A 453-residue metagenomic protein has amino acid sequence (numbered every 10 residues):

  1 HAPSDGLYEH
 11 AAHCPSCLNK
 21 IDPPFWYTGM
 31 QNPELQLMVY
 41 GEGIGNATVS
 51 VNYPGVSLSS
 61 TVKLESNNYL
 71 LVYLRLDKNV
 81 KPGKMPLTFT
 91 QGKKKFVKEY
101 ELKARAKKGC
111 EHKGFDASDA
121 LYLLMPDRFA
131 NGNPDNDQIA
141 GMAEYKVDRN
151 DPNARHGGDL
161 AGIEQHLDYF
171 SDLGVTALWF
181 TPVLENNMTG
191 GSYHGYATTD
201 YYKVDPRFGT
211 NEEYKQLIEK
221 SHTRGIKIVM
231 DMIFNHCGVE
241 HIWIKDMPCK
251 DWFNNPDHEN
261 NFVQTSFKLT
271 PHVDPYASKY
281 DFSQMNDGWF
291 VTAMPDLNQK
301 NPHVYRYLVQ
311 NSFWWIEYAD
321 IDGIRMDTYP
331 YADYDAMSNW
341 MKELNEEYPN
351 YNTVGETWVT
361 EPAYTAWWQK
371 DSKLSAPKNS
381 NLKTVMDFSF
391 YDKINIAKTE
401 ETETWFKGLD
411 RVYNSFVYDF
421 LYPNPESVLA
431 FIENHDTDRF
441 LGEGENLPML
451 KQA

Functional and structural regions predicted by a protein language model:
L7-N46, L102-K107, H112: Beta-strand/beta-sandwich contexts
Q31-K93: Immunoglobulin-like IPT/TIG beta-sandwich domains and homologous Ig-like subdomains
G92-K227, I242: N-terminal structural segment of carbohydrate-active enzymes
H112, A120, I139, L167 (+2 more regions): Core domains of carbohydrate- and sulfate-ester-processing enzymes
A120-Y122, L178-F180, I228-M230, I324 (+2 more regions): Hydrophobic faces of well-ordered beta-strands that scaffold small-molecule active sites in alpha/beta enzyme cores
Q138-M142, M188-D200, F234-D281, K342 (+2 more regions): Aromatic- and acidic-residue-enriched segments that line the glycan-binding/catalytic groove of carbohydrate-active
K146-A161, A197-N211, F290-Y305, D322-Y331 (+2 more regions): The substrate-binding groove and active-site-proximal loops of carbohydrate-active enzymes, especially glycoside
I218, H236, H241-I244, N311-F313 (+3 more regions): Active-site-proximal helices and loops of the catalytic beta/alpha 8
